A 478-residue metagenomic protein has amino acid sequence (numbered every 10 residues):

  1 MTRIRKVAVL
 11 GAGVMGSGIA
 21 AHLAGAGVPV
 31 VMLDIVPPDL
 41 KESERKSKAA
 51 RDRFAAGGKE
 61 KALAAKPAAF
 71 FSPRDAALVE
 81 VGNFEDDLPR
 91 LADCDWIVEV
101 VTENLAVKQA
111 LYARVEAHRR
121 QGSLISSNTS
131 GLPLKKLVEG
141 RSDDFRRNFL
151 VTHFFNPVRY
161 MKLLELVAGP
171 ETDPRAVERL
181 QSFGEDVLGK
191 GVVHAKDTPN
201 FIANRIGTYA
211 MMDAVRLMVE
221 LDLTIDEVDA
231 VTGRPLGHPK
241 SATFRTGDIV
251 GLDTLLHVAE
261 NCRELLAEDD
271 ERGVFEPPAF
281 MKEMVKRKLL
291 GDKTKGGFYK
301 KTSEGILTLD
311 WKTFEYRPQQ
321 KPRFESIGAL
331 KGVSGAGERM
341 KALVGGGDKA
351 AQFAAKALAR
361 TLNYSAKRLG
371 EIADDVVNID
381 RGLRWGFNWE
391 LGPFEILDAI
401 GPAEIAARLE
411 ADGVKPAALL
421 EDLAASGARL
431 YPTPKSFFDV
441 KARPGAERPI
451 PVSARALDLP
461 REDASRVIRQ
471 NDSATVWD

Functional and structural regions predicted by a protein language model:
M1-D478: N-terminal glycine-rich phosphate-binding loop for ADP-containing cofactors
